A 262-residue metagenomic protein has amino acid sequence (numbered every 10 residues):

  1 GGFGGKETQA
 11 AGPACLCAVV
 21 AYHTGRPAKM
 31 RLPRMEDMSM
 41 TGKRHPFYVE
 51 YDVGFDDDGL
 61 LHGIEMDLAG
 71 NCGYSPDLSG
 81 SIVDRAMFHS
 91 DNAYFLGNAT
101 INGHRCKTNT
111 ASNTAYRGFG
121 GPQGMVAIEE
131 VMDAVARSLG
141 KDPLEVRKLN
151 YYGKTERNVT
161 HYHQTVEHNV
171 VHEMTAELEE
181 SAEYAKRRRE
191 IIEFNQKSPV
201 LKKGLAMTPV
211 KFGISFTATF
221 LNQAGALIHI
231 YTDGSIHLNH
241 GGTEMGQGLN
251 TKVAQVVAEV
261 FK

Functional and structural regions predicted by a protein language model:
G2, G25-M35, H62-D67, L96 (+4 more regions): Beta-strand segments within the central parallel beta-sheet cores of soluble alpha/beta enzyme folds
G2-T24, S81-D91, A115-N150, Y162 (+5 more regions): Alpha-helical support elements that line or immediately flank enzyme active sites and cofactor-binding pockets
F3-A10, S39-H45, M66-D67, G73-G80 (+5 more regions): Short acidic, glycine/serine/threonine-rich loops at helix termini
T24-A28, Y48-V49, D56-I64, S90-D91 (+3 more regions): Short coil/turn connectors at secondary-structure junctions
A28-Y51, P209, G213-S215: Structured beta-strand/loop patches that form or line metal/cofactor-binding pockets in enzymes
R34, G42-P46, F55-R85, S138-A176 (+1 more regions): Molybdopterin (Moco) oxidoreductase catalytic core of the xanthine/aldehyde oxidoreductase family
P46-V131, G213-L221: Glycine-rich loop/linker segments at domain edges
Y151-S235: Helix-loop-helix junctions that connect adjacent transmembrane helices in secondary transporters/permeases, recognized
